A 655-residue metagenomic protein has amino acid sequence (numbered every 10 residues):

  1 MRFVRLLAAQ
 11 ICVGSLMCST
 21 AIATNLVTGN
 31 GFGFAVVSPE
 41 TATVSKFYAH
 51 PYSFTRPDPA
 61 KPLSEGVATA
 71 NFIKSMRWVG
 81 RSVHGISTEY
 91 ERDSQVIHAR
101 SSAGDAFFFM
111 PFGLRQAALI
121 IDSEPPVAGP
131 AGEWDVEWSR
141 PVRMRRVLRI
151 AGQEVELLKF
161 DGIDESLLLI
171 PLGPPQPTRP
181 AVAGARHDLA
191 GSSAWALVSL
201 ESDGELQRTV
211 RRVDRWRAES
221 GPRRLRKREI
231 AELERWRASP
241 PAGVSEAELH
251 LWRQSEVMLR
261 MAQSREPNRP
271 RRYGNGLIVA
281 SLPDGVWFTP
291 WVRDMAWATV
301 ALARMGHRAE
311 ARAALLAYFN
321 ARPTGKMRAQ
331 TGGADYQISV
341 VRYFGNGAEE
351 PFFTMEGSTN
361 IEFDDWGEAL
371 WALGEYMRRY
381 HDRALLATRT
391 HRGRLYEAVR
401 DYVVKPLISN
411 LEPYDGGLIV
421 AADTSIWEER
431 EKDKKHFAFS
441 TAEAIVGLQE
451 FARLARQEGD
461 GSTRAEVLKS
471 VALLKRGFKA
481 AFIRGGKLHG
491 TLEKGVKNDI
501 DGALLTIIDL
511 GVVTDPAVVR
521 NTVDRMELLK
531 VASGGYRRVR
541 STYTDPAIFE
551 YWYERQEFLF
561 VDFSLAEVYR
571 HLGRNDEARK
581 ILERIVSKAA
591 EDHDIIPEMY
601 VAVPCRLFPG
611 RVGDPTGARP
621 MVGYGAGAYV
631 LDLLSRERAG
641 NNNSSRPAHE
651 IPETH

Functional and structural regions predicted by a protein language model:
R2-L7, V13-A247, V286-T289, R293-D294 (+4 more regions): Terminal accessory carbohydrate-recognition/targeting modules of carbohydrate-active enzymes
T24-I73, W287, R342-D365, A369 (+2 more regions): C-terminal capping/lid segments that line or modulate ligand- or cofactor-binding pockets
E89-E91, R269-A280, G306-Y414, R584-V622: Helix-terminus loop motifs that line ligand-binding clefts
L169, V292, P323-P351, N360 (+4 more regions): Extended ligand-binding clefts on enzyme/binding-domain cores
V213-E232, A247-Q254, G306-P323, D382-L407 (+5 more regions): Extended, well-ordered alpha-helical scaffold segments
R237-V244, V257-M261, A296-A309, M355-G357 (+5 more regions): Well-ordered alpha-helical scaffold segments within catalytic/enzyme domains
P240-P283: Conserved oxyanion/phosphate-binding beta-strand-loop segments in alpha/beta enzyme cores
V286-T289, E356-D364, T390-R394, E428-A442 (+4 more regions): Alpha-helix capping and helix-loop boundary segments enriched in small/acidic/polar residues
